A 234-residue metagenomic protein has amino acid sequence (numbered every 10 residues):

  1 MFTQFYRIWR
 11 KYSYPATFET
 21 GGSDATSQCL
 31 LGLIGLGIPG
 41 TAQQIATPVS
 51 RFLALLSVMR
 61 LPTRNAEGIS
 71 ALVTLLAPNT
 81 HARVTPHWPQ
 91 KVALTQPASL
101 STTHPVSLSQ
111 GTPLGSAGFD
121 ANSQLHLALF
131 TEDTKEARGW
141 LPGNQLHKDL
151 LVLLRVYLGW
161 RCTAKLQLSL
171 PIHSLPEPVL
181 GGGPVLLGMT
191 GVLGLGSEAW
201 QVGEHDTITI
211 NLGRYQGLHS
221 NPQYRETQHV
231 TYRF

Functional and structural regions predicted by a protein language model:
M1-F5: Long, hydrophobic/aromatic-enriched structural stretches that serve as scaffold segments
Y6-L76, T80-T103: Feature for intrinsically disordered/low-complexity regulatory segments and propeptides
A71, L75-F234: C-terminal structured domains
